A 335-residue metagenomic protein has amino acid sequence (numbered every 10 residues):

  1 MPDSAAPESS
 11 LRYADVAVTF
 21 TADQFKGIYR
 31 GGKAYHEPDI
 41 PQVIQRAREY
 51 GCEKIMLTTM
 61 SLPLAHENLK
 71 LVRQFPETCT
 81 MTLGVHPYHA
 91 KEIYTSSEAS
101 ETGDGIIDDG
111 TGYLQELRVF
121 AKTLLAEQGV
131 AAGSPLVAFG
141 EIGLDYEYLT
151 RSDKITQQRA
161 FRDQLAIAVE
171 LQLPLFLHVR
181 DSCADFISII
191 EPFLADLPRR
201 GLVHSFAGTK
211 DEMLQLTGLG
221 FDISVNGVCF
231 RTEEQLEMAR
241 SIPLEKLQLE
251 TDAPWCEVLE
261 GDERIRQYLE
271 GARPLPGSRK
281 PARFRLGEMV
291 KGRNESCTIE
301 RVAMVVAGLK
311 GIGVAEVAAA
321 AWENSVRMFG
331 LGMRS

Functional and structural regions predicted by a protein language model:
M1-S335: Mid-domain alpha/beta scaffold segments of enzyme catalytic cores
